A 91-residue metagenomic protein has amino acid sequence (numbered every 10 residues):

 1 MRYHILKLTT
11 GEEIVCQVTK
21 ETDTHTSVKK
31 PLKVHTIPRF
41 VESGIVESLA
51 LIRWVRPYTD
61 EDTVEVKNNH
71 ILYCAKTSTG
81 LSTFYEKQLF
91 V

Functional and structural regions predicted by a protein language model:
M1-V91: Conserved RNA-binding domains used in RNP assembly and mRNA/RNA metabolism
